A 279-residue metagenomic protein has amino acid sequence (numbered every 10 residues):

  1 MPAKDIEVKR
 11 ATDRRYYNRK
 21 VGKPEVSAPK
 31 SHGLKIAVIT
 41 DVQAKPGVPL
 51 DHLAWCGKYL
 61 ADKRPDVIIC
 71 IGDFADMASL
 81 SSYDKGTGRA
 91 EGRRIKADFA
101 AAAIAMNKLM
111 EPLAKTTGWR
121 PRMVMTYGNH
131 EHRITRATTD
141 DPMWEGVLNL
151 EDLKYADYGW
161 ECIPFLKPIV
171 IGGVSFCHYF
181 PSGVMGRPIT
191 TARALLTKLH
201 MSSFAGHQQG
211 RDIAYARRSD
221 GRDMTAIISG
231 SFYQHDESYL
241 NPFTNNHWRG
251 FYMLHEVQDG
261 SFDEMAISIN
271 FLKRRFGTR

Functional and structural regions predicted by a protein language model:
M1-P24: BZIP DNA-binding basic region
V21-L50: Mobile, glycine- and charge-enriched loop segments and immediately flanking short secondary-structure elements within
E25-S27, K58-Y59, T191-A194: Short, flexible, glycine/charge-rich loop motifs used to bind or transfer phosphoryl groups or to couple energy/partner
K30-K35, I269-R279: Polar, enzyme-active/binding microenvironments
I36-V38, I69-I71, F176-H178, F204-A205: Structural motif
I39, A44-D157: Core catalytic region of metal-dependent phosphoesterases/phosphodiesterases, especially metallo-beta-lactamase-like
A101-S219: Conserved catalytic scaffold of divalent metal-dependent phosphoesterases
C177-I269: Conserved beta-sheet core of the metallophosphoesterase superfamily
